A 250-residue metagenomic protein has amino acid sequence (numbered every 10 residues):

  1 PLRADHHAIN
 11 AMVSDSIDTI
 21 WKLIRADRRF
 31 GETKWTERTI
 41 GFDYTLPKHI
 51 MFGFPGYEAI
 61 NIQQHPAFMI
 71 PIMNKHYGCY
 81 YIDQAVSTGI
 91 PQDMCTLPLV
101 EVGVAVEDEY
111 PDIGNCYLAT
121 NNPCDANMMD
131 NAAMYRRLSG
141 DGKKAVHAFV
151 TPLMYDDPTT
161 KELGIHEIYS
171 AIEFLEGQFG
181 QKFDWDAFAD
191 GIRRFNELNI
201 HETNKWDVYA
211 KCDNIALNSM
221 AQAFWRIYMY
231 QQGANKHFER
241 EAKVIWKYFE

Functional and structural regions predicted by a protein language model:
P1-Q178, K182-F183: Trp/Phe/Arg-rich N-terminal binding region typifying the photolyase-homology
P1-R38, I165, Y169, E173-E250: A charged, amphipathic alpha-helical module
